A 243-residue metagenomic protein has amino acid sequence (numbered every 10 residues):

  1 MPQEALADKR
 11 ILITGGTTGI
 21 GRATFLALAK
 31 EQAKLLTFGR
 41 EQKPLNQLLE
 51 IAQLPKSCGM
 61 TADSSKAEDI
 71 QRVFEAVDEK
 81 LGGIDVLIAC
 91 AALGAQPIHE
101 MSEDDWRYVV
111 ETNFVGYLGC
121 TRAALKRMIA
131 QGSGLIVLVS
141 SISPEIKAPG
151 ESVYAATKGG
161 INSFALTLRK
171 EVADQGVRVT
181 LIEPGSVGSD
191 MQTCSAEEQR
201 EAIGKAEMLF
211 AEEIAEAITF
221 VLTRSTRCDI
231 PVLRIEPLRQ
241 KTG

Functional and structural regions predicted by a protein language model:
T17-T18: Conserved glycine-rich cofactor-binding loop
A33-Q47: Conserved glycine-rich Rossmann-like NAD(P)H-binding loop of the short-chain dehydrogenase/reductase
C90-A95: Conserved NAD(P)H cofactor-binding loop of Rossmann-fold oxidoreductase domains
P97-H99, D105-V110: Substrate-binding pocket helix/loop in short-chain dehydrogenase/reductase
T121, T157: Active-site helix of classical SDR
S141: Residue(s) in the substrate-gating loop at a strand-loop-helix junction that position the organic substrate next
D174-V177, L181-I182, A202-G243: C-terminal helical subdomain
